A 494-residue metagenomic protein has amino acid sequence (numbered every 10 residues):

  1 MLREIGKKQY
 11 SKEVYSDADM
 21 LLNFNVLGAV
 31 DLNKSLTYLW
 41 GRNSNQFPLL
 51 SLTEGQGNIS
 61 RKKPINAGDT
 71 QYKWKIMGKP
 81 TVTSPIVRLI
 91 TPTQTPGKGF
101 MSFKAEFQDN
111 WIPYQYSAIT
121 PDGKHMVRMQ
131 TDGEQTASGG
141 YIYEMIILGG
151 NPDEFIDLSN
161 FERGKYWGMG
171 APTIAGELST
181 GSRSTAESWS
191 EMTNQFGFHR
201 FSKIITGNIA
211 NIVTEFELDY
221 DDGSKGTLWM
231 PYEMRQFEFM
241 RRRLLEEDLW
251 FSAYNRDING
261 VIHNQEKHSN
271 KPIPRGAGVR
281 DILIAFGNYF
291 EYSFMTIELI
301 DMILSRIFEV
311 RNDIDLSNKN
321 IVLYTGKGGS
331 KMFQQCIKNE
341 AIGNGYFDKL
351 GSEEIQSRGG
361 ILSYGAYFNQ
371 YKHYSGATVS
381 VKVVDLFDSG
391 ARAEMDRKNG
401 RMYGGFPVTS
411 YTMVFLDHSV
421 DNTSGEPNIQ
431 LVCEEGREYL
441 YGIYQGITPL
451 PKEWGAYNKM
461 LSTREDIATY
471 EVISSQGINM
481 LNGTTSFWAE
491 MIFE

Functional and structural regions predicted by a protein language model:
M1-P113, I119-P121, H125-R128, D132-G149 (+1 more regions): Extended, compositionally biased alpha-helical segments that mediate assembly or anchoring
N45-L49, T53-Q56, R61-K75, D248 (+5 more regions): Glycine-enriched, solvent-exposed interface loops adjoining structured elements
P64, W74, P121, S138-A210: Assembly/oligomerization interface modules of large self-assembling protein complexes
W74, E177, G181-G278, E309-L323 (+1 more regions): Long, contiguous amphipathic alpha-helices that act as assembly "spine/axial" helices in icosahedral shell and virion
R241, D315-L316, N320, Y324-K327 (+3 more regions): C-terminal amphipathic alpha-helical
E266-I342: Extended, solvent-exposed, turn-rich assembly/linker loops in the middle of proteins
